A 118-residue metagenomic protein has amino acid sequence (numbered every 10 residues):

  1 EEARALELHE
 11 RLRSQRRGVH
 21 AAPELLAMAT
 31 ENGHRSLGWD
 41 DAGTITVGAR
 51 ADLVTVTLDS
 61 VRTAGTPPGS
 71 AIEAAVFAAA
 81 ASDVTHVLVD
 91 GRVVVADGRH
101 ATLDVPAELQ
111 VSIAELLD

Functional and structural regions predicted by a protein language model:
E1-S14, V19-A27: Active-site loop ensemble at the mouth of alpha/beta enzyme cores that anchors a bound cofactor
R4, A27-D118: Active-site microenvironment of metallo-dependent hydrolases
